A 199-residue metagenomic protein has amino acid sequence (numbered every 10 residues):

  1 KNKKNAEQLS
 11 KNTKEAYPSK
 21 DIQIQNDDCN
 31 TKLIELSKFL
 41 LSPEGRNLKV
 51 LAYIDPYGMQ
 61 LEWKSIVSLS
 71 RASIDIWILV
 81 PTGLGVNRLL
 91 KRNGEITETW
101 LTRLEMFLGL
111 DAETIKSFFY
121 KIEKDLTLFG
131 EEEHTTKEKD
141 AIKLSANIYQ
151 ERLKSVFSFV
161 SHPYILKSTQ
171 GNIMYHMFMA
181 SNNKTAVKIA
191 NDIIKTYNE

Functional and structural regions predicted by a protein language model:
K1-E199: Class I S-adenosyl-L-methionine-dependent methyltransferase catalytic core
